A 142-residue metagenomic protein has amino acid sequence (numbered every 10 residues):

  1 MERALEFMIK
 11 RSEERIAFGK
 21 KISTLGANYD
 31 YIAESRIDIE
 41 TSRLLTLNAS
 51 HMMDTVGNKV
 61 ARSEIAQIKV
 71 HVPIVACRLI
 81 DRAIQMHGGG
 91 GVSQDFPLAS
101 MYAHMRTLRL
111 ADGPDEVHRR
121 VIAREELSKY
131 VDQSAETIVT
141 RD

Functional and structural regions predicted by a protein language model:
M1-D142: Alpha-helical interface subdomain recognition
